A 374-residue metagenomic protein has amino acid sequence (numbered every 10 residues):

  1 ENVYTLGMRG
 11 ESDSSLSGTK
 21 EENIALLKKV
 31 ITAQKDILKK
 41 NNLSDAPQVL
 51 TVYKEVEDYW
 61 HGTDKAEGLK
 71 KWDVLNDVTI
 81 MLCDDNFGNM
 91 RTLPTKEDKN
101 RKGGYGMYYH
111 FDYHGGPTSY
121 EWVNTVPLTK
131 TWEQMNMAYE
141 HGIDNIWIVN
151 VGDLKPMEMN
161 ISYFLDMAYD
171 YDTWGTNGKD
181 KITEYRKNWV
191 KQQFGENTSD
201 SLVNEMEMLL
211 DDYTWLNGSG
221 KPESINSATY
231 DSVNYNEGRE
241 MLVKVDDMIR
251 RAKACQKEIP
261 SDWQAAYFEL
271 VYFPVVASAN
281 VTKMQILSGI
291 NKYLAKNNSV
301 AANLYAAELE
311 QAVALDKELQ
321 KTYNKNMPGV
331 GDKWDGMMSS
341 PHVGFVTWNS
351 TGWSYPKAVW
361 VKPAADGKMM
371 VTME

Functional and structural regions predicted by a protein language model:
E1, G18-L26, T92, S119-T129 (+2 more regions): Alpha-helix capping and helix-loop boundary segments enriched in small/acidic/polar residues
E1-K102, G238-Y267: Gly/Pro-rich turn-and-neighbor structural signature
I24-K28, T125-W132, L242, A306 (+1 more regions): Non-membrane alpha-helical structural segments and their capping/turn regions in soluble enzymes
V78, Y105, T282: Residue-level detector of short, conserved catalytic/binding motifs and their immediate flanks
L82-G88, T95-S261: Structured mid-domain segments that build the active-site/substrate or prosthetic-cofactor binding neighborhood
E184-G344: C-terminal non-catalytic alpha-helical accessory regions
S339-A364: Extended alpha-helical interface modules used as scaffolds for assembling large macromolecular complexes
V361-E374: Feature for long, exposed domains in two main contexts
